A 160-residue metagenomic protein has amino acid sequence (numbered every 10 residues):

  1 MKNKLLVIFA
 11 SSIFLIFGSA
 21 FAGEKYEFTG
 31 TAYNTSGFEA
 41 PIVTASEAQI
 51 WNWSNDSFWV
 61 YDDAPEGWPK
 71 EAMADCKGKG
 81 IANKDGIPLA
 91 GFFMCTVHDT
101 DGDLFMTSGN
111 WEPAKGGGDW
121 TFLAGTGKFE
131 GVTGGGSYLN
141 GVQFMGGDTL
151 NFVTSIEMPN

Functional and structural regions predicted by a protein language model:
M1-V7: Bacterial N-terminal signal peptides that target proteins for export
I8-F17: Bacterial N-terminal signal peptides
A22-N160: Beta-strand-enriched cores of mature, soluble protein domains
